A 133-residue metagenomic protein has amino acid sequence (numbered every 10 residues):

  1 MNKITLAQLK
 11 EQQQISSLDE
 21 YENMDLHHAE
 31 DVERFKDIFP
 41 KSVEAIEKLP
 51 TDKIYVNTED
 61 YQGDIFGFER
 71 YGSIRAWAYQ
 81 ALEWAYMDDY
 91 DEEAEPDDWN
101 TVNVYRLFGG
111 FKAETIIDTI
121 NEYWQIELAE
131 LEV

Functional and structural regions predicted by a protein language model:
M1-E59, A94, W99, N103-V133: N-terminal domain-onset segments
I54, T58-Y105: Acidic, low-complexity, intrinsically disordered interaction modules
